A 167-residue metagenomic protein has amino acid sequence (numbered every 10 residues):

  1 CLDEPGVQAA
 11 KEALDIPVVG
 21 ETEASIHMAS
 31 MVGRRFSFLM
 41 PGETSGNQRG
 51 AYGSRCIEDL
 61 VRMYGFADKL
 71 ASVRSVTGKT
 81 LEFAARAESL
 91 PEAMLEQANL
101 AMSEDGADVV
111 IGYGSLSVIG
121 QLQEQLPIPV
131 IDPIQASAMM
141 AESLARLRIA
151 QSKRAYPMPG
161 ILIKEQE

Functional and structural regions predicted by a protein language model:
C1-L2, E21-E23, P41, V76 (+2 more regions): Fold-independent oxyanion-binding glycine-rich loops and adjacent beta-strand/coil segments at enzyme active sites
L2-V7, P91-Q125, S137-A138: Hydrophobic alpha-helical
Q8, E23-H27, R55-D59: Internal, well-ordered alpha-helical scaffold/interface segments that support domain packing or protein-protein contacts
K11-V32, L122-M140: Short, acidic/small-residue loops that bind anionic groups at enzyme active sites
P17, S37-F38, A71-S72, D108-V109 (+1 more regions): Structural motif
S30-R74, S143-E167: Short, glycine-/small-residue-rich phosphate/pyrophosphate-handling segment
G42-Y113: Active-site rim beta-loop-alpha module in soluble metabolic enzymes
A107-D108, G112-I119, P129, I134-L162: C-terminal and late-domain segments of enzyme folds
